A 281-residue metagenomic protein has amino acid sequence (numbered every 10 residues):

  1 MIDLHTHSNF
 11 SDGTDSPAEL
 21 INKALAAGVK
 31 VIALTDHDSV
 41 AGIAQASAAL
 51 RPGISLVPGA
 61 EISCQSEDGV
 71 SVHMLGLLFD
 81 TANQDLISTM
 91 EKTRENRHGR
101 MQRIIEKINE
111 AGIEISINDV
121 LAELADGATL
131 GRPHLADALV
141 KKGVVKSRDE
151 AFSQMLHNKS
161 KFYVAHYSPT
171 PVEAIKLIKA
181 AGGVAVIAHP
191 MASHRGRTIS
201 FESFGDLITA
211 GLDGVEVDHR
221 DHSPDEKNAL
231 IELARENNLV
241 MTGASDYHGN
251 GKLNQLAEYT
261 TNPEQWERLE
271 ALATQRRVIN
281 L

Functional and structural regions predicted by a protein language model:
M1-S71, L156-H157, P169-K252, T261: An N-terminally biased module of ancient metal coordination in phosphate/nucleic-acid-related enzymes
A49-G205, T260-L281: Extended substrate/RNA-proximal surfaces in nucleic-acid metabolism proteins
D85, K252-L253: A short acidic, helix-capping loop that chelates divalent metal ions and anchors anionic groups
L256: Short clusters of hydrophobic/aromatic residues that line enzyme substrate/ligand-binding pockets
